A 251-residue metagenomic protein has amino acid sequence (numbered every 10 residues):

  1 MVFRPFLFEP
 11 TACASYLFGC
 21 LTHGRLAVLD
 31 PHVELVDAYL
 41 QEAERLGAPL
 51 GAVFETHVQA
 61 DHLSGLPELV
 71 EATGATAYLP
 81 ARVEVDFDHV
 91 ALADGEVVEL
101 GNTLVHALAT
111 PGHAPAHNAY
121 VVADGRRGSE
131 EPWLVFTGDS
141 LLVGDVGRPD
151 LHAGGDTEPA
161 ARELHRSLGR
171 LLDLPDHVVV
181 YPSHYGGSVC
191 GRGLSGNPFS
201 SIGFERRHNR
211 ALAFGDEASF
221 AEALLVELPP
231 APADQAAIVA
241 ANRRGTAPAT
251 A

Functional and structural regions predicted by a protein language model:
M1-P49, Y120-V122, R127-G138, G144: Conserved beta-strand hairpin/beta-sheet module of binuclear metal-dependent hydrolase folds, prominently
F18, D30, H57, L69 (+7 more regions): Divalent metal-coordination and catalytic microenvironments
V28-P31, P49-Q59, Y78-R82, T110-G112 (+3 more regions): Active-site neighborhood of phospho(di)ester-bond hydrolases with catalytic His/Asp-centered motifs
V33-Y78: Active-site metal-binding motif and surrounding structural segment of the metallo-beta-lactamase
L35, V58-L63, E84-F87, P115-A116 (+2 more regions): Active-site environment of divalent metal-dependent phosphoester hydrolases
V83-G147: Active-site-adjacent scaffolding segments
R127-L134, A160-A251: Divalent-metal (often Zn2+) His-rich catalytic cores of metallo-beta-lactamase-fold enzymes
L142-D156, E163, S201-F204: Acidic/polar active-site rim loop that often engages polyanionic ligands
